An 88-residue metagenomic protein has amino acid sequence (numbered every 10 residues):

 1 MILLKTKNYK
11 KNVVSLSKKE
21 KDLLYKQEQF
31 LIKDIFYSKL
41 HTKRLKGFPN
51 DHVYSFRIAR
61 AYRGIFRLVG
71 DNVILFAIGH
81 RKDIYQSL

Functional and structural regions predicted by a protein language model:
I2-K7, K11, S15, K21 (+2 more regions): Enriched for short, Lys/Arg-rich terminal
F30-F56: A short, surface-exposed loop/turn module that caps and links secondary-structure elements
